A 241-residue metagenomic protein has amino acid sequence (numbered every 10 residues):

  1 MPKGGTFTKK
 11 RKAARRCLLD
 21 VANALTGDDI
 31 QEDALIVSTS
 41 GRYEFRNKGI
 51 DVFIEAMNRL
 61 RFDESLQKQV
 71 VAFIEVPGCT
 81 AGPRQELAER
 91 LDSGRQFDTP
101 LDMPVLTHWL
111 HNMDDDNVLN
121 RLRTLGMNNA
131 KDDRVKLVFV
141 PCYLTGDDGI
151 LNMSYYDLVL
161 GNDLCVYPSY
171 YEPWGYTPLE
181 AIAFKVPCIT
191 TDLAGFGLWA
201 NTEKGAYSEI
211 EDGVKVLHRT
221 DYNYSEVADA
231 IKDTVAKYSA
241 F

Functional and structural regions predicted by a protein language model:
M1-F241: Catalytic cores of carbohydrate-active enzymes across secretory and cytosolic contexts
